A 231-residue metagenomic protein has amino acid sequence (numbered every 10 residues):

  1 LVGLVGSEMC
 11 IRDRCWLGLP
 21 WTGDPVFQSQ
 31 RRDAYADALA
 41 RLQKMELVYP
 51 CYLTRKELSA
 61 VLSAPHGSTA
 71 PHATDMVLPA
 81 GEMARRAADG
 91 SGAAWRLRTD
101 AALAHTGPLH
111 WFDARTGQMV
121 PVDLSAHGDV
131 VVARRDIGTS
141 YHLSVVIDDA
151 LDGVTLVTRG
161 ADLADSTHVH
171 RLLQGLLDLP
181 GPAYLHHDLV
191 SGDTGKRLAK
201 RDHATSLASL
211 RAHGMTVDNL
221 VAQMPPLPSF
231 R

Functional and structural regions predicted by a protein language model:
L1, P25-R31: Conserved short loop/turn motifs at secondary-structure junctions
L1-G6, C10-I11: Single conserved hydrophobic/aromatic residue that forms the stacking wall/gate of nucleotide- or nucleobase-binding
R12-L19: A short, N-terminal amphipathic alpha-helix
P50: Internal, well-ordered alpha/beta segment that forms a basic, Gly-enriched binding/recognition surface
K56-A199, S206-R211: Active-site cores that bind ATP or allylic diphosphates and position pyrophosphate for catalysis
D193-R231: Conserved catalytic-core subdomain
